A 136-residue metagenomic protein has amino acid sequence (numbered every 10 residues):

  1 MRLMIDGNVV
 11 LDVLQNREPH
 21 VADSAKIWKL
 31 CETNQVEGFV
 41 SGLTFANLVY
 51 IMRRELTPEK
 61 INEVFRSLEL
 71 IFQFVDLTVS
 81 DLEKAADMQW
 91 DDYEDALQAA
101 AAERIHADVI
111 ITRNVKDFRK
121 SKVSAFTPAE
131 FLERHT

Functional and structural regions predicted by a protein language model:
M1-V40, R53-K60, K120, R134-T136: Short, well-structured N-terminal submotif of metal-dependent ribonuclease cores
R2-L3, I71, E103-T136: Acidic, PIN/NYN-like endoribonuclease modules and their adjacent C-terminal/linker elements
V10, F45, L82, F118 (+1 more regions): A generic structural signal for short hydrophobic patches within well-formed alpha-helices
R17, E55-P58, I71, V75 (+1 more regions): Residues at alpha-helix boundaries and the short loops/turns that link adjacent helices
I61-I71: Extended, non-globular alpha-helical segments
F72-V115: Active-site neighborhoods of divalent-metal-dependent phosphate/nucleic-acid chemistry enzymes
